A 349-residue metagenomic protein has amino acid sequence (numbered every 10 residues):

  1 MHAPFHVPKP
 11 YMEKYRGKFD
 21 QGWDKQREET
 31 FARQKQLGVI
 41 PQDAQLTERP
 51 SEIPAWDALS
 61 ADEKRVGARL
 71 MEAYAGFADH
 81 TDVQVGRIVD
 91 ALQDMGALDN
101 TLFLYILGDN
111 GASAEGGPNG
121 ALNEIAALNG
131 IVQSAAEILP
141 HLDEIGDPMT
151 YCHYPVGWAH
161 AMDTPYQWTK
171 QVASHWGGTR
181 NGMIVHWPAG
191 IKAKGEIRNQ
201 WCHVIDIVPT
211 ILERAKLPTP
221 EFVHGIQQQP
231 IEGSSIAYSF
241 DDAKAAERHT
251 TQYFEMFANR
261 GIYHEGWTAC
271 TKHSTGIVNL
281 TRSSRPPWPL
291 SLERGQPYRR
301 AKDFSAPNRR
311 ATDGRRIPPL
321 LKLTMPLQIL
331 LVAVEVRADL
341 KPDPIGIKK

Functional and structural regions predicted by a protein language model:
M1-E29, T47-A73, L107, G111-E124 (+2 more regions): Active-site His/acidic residue clusters
A3-P10, K14, F19, D90-W187: Histidine-centered active-site microenvironments of extracellular/periplasmic hydrolases and transferases
K18, R33-P41, A91-M95, T210-P218 (+5 more regions): Structured segments of extracytoplasmic/periplasmic soluble domains in secreted or envelope-associated proteins
Q36-L59, P140-H153: Extended, charge-rich helix/loop segments that form flexible, surface "patches" used to engage negatively charged
T47-R49, A58-D62, V66-G67, G117 (+6 more regions): Long, internal low-complexity/basic segments
A73-I88: Outer-membrane beta-barrel transmembrane strands
R87-T101, R214-H224, R309-T324: Surface-exposed helix-capping loop/turn segments at secondary-structure junctions
D147-G177, G190-Q200, V204-R285, T324-L327 (+1 more regions): C-terminal cap/loop subdomain of S1 sulfatases and analogous C-terminal strand-loop tails that border
